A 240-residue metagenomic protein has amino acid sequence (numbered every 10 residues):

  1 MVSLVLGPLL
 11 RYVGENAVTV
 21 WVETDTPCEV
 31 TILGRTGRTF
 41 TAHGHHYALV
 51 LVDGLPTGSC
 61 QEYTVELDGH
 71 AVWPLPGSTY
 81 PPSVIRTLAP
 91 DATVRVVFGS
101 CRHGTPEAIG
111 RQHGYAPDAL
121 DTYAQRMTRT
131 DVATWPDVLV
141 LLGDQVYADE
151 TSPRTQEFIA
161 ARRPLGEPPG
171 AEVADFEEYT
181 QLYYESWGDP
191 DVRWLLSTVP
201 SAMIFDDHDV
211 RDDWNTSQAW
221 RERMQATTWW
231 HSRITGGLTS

Functional and structural regions predicted by a protein language model:
M1-S240: Extended recognition/assembly regions associated with phosphoester-bond processing machinery
